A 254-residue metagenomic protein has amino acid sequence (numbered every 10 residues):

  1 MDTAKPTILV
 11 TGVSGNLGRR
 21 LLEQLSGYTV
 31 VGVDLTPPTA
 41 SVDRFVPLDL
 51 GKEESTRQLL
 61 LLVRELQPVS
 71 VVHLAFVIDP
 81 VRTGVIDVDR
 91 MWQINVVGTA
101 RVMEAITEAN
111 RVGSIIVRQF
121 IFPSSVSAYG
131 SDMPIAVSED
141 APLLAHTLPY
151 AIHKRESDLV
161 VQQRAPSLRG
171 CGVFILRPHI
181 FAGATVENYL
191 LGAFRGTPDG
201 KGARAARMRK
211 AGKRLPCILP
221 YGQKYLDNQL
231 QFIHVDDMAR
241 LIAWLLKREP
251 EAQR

Functional and structural regions predicted by a protein language model:
P6-G27: N-terminal Rossmann NAD(P)H-binding glycine-rich loop of SDR-like oxidoreductase domains
T39-E54: Rossmann-fold cofactor-recognition segment
L50-I94: NAD(P)H-binding glycine-rich loop region in Rossmannoid oxidoreductase-like domains and their noncatalytic homologs
S70-V71, V85-F120, V160: NAD(P)-cofactor binding segment of oxidoreductase domains
Q93, V97, P134-I175, I180 (+1 more regions): Catalytic helix-loop patch of NAD(P)-dependent Rossmann-fold dehydrogenases
A100-Y150, F174: Conserved Rossmann-fold NAD(P)-dependent oxidoreductase catalytic core, especially the SDR/UDP-sugar
A165-L230: NAD(P)-dependent short-chain dehydrogenase/reductase
I180, I242, E249-R254: A recurrent short beta-strand within the Rossmann-like NAD(P)-dependent oxidoreductase core
